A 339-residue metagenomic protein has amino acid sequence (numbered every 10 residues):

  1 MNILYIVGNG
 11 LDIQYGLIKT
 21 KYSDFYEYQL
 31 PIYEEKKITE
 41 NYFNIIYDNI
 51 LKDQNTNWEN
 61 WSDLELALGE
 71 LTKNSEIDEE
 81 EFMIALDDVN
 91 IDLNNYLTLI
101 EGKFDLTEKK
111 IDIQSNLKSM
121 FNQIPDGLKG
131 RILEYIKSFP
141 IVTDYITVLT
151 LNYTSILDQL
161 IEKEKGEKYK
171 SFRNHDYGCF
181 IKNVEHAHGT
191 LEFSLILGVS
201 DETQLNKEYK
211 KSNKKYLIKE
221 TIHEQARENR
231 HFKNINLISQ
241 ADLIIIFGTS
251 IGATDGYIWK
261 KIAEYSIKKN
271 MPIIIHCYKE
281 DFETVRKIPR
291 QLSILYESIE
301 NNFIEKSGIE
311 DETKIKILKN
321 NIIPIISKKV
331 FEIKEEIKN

Functional and structural regions predicted by a protein language model:
M1-V7, Y15-G189, I235-Q240, A253-I267 (+2 more regions): Active-site periphery "cap/insert" segments of enzyme catalytic domains
M1-Y15, D24, K233-N339: SIR2/sirtuin-family catalytic core signature
T39-T56, N60, L195-S239, F247 (+2 more regions): Acidic, metal/cofactor-coordinating or nucleic-acid-engaging core segments within structured domains
S138-I141, K215, K219-I222, L243-I244 (+1 more regions): Generic alpha-helix detector with strongest preference for long hydrophobic helices that associate with membranes
